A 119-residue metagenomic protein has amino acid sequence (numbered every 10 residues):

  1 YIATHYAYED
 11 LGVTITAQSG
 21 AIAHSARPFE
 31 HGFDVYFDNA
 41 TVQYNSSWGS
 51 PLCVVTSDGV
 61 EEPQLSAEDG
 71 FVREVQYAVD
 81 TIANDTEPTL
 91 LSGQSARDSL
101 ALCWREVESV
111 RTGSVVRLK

Functional and structural regions predicted by a protein language model:
Y1, P28, F37, N84-T86 (+1 more regions): Short, solvent-exposed coil/turn segments
H5-V75: NAD(P)-dinucleotide binding in Rossmann-like oxidoreductases
D10, D80-K119: C-terminal helix-rich "cap/oligomerization" subdomain common to oxidoreductases
